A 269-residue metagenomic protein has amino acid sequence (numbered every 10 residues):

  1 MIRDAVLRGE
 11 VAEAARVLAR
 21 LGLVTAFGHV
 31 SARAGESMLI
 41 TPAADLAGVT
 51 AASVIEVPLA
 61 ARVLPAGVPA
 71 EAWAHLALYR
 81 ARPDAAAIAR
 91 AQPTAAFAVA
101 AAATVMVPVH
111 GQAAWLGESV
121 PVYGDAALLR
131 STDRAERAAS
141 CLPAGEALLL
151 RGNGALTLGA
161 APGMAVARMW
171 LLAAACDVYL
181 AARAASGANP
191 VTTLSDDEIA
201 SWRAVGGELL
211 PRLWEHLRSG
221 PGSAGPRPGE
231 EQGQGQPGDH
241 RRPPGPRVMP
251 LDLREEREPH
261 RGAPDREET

Functional and structural regions predicted by a protein language model:
M1-P228, R242-D252: Glycine-rich flexible loops
P228-P244, R254-T269: Intrinsically disordered, low-complexity, charge-rich segments with an acidic bias
